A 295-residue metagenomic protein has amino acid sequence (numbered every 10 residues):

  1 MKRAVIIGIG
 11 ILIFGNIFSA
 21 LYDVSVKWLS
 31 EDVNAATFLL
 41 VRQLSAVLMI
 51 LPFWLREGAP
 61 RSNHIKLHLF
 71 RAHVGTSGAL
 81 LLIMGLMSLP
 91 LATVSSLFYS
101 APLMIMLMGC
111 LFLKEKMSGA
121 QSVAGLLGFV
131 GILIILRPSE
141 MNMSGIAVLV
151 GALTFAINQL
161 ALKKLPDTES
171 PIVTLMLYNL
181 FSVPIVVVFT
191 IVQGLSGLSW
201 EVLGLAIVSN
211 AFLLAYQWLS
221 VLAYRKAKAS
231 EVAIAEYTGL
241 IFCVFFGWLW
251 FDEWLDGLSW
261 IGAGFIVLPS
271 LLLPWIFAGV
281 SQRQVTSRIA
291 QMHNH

Functional and structural regions predicted by a protein language model:
I6-F14, W54-I83, M143-G151, T190 (+3 more regions): Loop-to-transmembrane-helix transition segments
I7, D32-S77, T154-I157, L177-Q193 (+1 more regions): Transmembrane alpha-helices of multi-pass small-molecule transport proteins
A20, V24-K27, A35, I50 (+3 more regions): Transmembrane alpha-helical segments that form core, pore/gating elements of small-molecule transporters/exporters
L29, F38, G85, L91 (+7 more regions): Hydrophobic/aromatic residues within transmembrane alpha-helices of multi-pass small-molecule transporters
V41, S95-S100, L165-L180, Q217-W248: Helix-helix packing/entry segments at the starts of transmembrane helices
W54-E57, A101-V123, I241-W260: C-terminal transmembrane-helix exit sites in multi-pass transporters
A120-L136, G151, L258-F277: Hydrophobic transmembrane alpha-helices of multi-pass small-molecule transport proteins
I241-H295: C-terminal-most transmembrane helix of multi-pass membrane proteins
